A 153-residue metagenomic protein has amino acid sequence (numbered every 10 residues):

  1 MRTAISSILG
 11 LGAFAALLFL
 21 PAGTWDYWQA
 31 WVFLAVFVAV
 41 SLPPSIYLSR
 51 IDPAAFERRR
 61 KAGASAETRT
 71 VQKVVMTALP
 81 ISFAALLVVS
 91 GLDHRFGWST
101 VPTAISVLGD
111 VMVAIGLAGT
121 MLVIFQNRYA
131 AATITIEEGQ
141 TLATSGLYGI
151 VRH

Functional and structural regions predicted by a protein language model:
M1-S145: Membrane-anchoring alpha-helices and their flanking helix-loop junctions
G146-H153: Glycine-rich acyl-CoA binding loop
